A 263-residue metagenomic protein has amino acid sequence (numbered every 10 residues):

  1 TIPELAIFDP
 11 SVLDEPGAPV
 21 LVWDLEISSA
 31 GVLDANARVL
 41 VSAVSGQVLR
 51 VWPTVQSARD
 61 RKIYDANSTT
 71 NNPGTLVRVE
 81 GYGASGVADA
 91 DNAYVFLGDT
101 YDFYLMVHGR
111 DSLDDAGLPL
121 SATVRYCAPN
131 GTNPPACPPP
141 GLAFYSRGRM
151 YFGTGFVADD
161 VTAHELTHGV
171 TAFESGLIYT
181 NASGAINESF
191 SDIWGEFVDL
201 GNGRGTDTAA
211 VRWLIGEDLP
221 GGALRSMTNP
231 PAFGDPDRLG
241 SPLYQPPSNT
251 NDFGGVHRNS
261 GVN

Functional and structural regions predicted by a protein language model:
T1-S57, A116-A128, T132-L142: Segments that shape or occlude catalytic/ligand-binding pockets
D14-E15, R59-K62, R204: Surface-exposed charge patches in extracellular/virion surface proteins
W23, I63, R149-F152: Generic recognition of long tandem-repeat/solenoid scaffolds
I27-D102, G261: Secretory-pathway-linked proteins and extracytosolic
R38, T54, I63-A66, P135 (+3 more regions): Surface-exposed beta-strand edges and their flanking turn/coil or helix-capping segments
S45-Q47, R149, H168: Residue-level signal for well-ordered, solvent-exposed loop/turn and beta-edge residues enriched in charged/polar side
R50, V170-T171: Activation segment
V87-A90, Y94-A163, T171-N263: Zinc-dependent metallohydrolase catalytic domains
